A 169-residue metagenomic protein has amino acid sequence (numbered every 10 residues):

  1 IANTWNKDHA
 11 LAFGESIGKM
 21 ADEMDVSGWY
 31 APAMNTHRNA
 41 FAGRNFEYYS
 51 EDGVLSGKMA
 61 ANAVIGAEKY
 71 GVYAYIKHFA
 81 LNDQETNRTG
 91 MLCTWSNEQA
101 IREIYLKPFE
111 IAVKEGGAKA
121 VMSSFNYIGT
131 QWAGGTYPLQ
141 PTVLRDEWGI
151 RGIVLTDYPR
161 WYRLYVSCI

Functional and structural regions predicted by a protein language model:
I1-I169: Glycoside hydrolase catalytic-domain context in secreted enzymes
